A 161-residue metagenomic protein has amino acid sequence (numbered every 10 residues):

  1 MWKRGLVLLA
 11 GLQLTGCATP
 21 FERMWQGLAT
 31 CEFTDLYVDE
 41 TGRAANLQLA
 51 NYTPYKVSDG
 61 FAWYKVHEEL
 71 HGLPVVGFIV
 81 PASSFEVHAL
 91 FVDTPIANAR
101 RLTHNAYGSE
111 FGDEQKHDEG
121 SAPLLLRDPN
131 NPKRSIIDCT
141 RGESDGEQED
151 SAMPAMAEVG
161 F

Functional and structural regions predicted by a protein language model:
M1-T15: Sec-dependent bacterial lipoprotein signal peptides
A10, M24, P132-K133: Residue-level signal for mature regions of secreted extracellular proteins and peptides
C17-E69: N-terminal export/targeting and maturation segments
C31-T34, D39, A50, H67 (+4 more regions): A structural detector for beta-sheet-dominated domains
A62-Y64, E86-H88, K133-S135: Short beta-strand micro-motifs in enzyme catalytic cores
V66-S121: Long, charged/polar, surface-exposed segments that mediate recognition or autoinhibition
G108-F161: A charged, solvent-exposed segment within the mature domains of Sec-exported extracytoplasmic proteins
